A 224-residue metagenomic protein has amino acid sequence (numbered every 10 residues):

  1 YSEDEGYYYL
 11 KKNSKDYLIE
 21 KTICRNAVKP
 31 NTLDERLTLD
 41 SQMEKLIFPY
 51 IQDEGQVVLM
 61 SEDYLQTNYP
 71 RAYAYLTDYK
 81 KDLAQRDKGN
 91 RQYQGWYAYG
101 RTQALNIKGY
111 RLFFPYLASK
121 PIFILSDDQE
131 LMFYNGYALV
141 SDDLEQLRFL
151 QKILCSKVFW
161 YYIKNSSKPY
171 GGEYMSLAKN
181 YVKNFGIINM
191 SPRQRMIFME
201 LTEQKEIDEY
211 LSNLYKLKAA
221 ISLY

Functional and structural regions predicted by a protein language model:
Y1-I197, I221: Polybasic, glycine- and aromatic-enriched phosphate-binding surface used to engage nucleic acids
N189-Y224: Non-catalytic DNA-recognition/assembly elements of restriction-modification systems
